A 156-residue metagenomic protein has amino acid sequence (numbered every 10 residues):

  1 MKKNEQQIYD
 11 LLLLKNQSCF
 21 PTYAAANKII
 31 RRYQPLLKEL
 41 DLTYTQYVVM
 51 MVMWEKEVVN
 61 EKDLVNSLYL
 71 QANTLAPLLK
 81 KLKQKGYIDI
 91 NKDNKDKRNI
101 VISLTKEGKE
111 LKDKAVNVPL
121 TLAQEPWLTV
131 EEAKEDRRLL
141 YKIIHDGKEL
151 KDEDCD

Functional and structural regions predicted by a protein language model:
M1-D10, L128-D156: C-terminal regulatory/oligomerization modules of transcriptional regulators
M1-L40: N-terminal leader segment of winged-helix/HTH proteins
A25, I29, L68, L111-W127 (+1 more regions): Alpha-helical linker/hinge and terminal dimerization helices associated with HTH transcriptional regulators
N27, R31-Q71: N-terminal helix-turn-helix DNA-binding core of bacterial DNA-binding proteins
L40-T45, T74, T105, T129-E132: Short helix-coil-helix linker/hinge
E61-K62, N73, K80, I100: Residues within helix-turn-helix
K80-R138: Charged, amphipathic alpha-helical coiled-coil/dimerization segments
